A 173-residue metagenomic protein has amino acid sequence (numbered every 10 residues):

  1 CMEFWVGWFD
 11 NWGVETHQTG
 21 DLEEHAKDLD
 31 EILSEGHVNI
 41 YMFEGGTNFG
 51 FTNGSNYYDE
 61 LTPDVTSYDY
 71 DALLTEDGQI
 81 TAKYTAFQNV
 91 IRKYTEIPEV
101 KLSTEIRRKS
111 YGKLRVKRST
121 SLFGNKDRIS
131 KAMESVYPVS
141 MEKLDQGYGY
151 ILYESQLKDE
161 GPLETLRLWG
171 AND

Functional and structural regions predicted by a protein language model:
C1-L29: Extracellular glycoside hydrolase catalytic/binding regions
M2-G7, E31-G36, I40-D173: Carbohydrate-binding surfaces of carbohydrate-active enzymes
